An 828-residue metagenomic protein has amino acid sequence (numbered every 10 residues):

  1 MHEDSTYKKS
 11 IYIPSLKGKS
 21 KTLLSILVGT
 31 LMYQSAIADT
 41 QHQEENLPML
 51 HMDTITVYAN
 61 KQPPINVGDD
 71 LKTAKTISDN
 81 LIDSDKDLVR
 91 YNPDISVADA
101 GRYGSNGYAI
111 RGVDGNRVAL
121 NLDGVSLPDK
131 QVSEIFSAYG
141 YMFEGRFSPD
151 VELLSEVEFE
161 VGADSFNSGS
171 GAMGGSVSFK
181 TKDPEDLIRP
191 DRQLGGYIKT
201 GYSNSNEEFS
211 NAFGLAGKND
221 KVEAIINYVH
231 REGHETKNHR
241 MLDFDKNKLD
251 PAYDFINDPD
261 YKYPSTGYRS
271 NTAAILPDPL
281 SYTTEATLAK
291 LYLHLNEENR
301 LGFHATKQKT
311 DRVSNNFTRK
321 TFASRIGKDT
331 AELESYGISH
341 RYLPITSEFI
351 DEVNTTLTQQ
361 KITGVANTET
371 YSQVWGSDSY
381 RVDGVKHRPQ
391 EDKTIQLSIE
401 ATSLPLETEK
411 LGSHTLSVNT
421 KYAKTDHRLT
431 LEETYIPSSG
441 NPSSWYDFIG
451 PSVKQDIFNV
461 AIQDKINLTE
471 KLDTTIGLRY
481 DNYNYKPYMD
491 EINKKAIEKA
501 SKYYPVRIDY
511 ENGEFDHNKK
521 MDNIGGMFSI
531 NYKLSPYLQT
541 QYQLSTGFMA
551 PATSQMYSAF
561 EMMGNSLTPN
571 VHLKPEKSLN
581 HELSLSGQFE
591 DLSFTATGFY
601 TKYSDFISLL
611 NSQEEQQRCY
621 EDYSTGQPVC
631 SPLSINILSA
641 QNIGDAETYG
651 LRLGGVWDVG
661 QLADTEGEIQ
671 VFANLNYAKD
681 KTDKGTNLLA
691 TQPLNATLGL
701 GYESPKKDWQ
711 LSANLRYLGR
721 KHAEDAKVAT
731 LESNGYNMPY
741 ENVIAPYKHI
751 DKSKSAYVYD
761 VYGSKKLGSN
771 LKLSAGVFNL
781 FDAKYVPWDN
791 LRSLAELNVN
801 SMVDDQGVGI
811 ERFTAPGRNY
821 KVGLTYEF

Functional and structural regions predicted by a protein language model:
M52-D83, G107, I135-Y139: N-terminal periplasmic "start-of-domain" segments of outer-membrane beta-barrel proteins
L127-V161, A289: Short acidic/polar hinge/loop motifs at secondary-structure boundaries that mediate gating or recognition
R146-Y197, E827: A beta-strand signature from Gram-negative outer-membrane beta-barrel systems, especially the internal plug domain
N204-D311, E332-Y336, K410, L468 (+1 more regions): Transmembrane beta-barrel wall of Gram-negative outer-membrane proteins
H294-Q308, A331-Y504, M527, N531-K533 (+2 more regions): Face-selective signature of the C-terminal outer-membrane beta-barrel domain
K320, I326-T346, I449-I457, N512-G525 (+10 more regions): Outer-membrane beta-barrel signature, preferentially recognizing the C-terminal barrel domain of Gram-negative
N467-T474, N482-Y483, F599-Y603, S612-E614 (+2 more regions): Gram-negative outer-membrane beta-barrel transporters
F548, F599-D605, L609-N611, Y717-S733 (+1 more regions): C-terminal beta-signal and adjacent terminal beta-strands/loops of Gram-negative outer-membrane beta-barrel proteins
